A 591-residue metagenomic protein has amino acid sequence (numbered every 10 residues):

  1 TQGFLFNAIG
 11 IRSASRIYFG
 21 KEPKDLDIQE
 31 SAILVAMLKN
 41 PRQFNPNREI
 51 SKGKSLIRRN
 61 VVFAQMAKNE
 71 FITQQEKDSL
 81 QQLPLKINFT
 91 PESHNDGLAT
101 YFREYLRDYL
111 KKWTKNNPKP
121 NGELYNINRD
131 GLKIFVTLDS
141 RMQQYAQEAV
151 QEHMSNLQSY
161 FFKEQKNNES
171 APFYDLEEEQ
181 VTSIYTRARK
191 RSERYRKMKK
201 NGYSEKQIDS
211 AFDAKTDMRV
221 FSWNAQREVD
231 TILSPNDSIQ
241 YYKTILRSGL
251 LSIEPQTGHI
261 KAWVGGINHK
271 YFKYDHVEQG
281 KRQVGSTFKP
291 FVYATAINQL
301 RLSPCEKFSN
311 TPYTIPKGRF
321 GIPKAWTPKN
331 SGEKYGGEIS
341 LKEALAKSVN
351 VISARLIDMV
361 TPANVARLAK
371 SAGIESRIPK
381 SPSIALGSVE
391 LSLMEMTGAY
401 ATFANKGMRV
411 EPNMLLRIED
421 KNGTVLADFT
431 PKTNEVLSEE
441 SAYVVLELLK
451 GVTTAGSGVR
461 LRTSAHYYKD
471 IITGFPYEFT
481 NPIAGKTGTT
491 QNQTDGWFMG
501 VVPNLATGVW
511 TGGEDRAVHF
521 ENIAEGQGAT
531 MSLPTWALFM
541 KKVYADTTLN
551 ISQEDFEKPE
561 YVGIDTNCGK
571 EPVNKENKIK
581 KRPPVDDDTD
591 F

Functional and structural regions predicted by a protein language model:
T1-K200, L356, K370, E375-R377 (+2 more regions): Non-catalytic, structured segments within soluble enzyme domains
T1-N7, K24, I28-N40, R107-N116 (+11 more regions): Glycine-rich, acidic and aromatic/proline-enriched surface loops and short helix-turn segments that act as binding
S15-Y18, N40-E49, N126-L132, K273-E278 (+8 more regions): Flexible glycine/proline-enriched surface loops and loop-helix/loop-strand junctions
K24, E92-Y101, L302-V365, R409 (+1 more regions): Conserved catalytic neighborhood of penicillin-recognizing serine enzymes
G53, K68-I87, F162-Y174, F308-T314 (+2 more regions): Acidic/histidine-enriched alpha-helical segments
V136, S140-N156, A188-E254, H259 (+5 more regions): A penicillin-recognizing enzyme superfamily signal
D275-P323, A455, K541: Active-site rim segments in enzyme catalytic domains, especially the processed small/beta chain of N-terminal
I322-K329, V360-G398, G407, E411-M414: Mid-domain, small-residue-enriched loop/turn segments at the edges of structured enzyme/sensor domains
